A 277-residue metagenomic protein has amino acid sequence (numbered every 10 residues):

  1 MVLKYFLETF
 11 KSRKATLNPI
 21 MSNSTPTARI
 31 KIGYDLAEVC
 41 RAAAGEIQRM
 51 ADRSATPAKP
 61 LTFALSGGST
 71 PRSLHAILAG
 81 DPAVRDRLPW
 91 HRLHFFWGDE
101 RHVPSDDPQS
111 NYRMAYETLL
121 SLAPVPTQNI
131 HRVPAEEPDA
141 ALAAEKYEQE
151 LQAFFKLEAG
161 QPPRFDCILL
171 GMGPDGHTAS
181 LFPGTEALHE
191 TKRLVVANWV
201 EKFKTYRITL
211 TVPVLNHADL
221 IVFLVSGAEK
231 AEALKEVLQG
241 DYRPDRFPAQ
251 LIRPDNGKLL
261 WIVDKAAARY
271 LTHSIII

Functional and structural regions predicted by a protein language model:
L3-L7: Short hydrophobic targeting helices and cationic amphipathic motifs that mediate membrane/organellar targeting
I20-F63, A141: N-terminal glycine-/serine-/threonine-rich phosphate-binding loop
S22-T27, R87-D166: Ligand-binding beta-strand-loop-alpha-helix segment within the catalytic cores of soluble metabolic enzymes
D52-A83: Glycine-rich N-terminal segment of FAD-binding domains in flavoprotein oxidoreductases, spanning the beta-loop-helix
L65-T70, L170-P174, S226: Glycine-rich beta-strand-to-loop/alpha-helix junction loops that act as flexible
A76-L88, R113, E117, P183-K192 (+1 more regions): A glycine- and small-aliphatic-rich helix-loop capping segment at beta-alpha/alpha-beta transitions that lines
C167-P213: Class I SAM-dependent methyltransferase SAM-binding "motif I" and its flanking Rossmann-like core
P213, D219-I277: ATP/nucleoside-binding phosphotransfer catalytic cores, i.e., glycine-rich phosphate-binding loops
